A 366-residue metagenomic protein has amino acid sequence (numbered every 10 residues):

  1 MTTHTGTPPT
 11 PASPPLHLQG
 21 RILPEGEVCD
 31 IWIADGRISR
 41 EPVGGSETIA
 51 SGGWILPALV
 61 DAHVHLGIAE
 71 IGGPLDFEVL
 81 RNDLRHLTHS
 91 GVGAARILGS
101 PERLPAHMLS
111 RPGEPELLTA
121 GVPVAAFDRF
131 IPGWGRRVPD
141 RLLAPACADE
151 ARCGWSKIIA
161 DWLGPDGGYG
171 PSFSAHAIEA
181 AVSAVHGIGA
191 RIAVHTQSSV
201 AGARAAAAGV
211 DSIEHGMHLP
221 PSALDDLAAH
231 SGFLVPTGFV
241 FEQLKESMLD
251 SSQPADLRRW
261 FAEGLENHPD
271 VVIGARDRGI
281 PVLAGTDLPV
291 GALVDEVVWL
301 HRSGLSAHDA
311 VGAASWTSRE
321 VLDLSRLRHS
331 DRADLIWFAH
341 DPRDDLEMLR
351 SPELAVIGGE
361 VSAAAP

Functional and structural regions predicted by a protein language model:
M1-G44, A50, W54-I55, H340-D345 (+1 more regions): N-terminal metal-binding scaffold of metallo-dependent hydrolase/deaminase domains
R40, G45-E47, S51-G53, L104-R111 (+2 more regions): Short amphipathic alpha-helices and their capping/turn segments at secondary-structure boundaries
G53-R111, D128-G133: Metal-associated gating/positioning segment near the N- to mid-region
A58-V64, A95-I97, L118-G121, S156-I158 (+4 more regions): Hydrophobic faces of well-ordered beta-strands that scaffold small-molecule active sites in alpha/beta enzyme cores
L66-F77, F127-V138, P165-P171, E246 (+1 more regions): Acidic/histidine-rich helix-loop elements that form or flank divalent-metal/phosphate-binding sites at the catalytic
P101-R204, A208, S212: Histidine/acidic-residue-rich, glycine-tolerant segments that coordinate divalent metal ions
P165-E266, D277-L283, L288, S306-A310: Active-site core of metal-dependent hydrolases
G187, R259, G264-D341: His/Asp/Glu-enriched, well-ordered alpha-helical/loop segment that forms or immediately abuts the divalent-metal
